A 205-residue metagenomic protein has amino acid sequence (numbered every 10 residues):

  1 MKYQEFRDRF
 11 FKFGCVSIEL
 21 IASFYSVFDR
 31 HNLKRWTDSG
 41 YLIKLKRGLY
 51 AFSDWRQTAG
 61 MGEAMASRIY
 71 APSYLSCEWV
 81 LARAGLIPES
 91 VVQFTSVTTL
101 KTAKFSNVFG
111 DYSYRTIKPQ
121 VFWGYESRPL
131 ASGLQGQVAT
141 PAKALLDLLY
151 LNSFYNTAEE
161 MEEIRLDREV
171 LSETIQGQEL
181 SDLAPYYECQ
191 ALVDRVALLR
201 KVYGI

Functional and structural regions predicted by a protein language model:
M1-P72, V108: Short beta-edge/loop segments at beta->alpha junctions of small alpha/beta modules that act as binding/recognition
Y3, I18, C77, P141-A142: Structural motif detector for alpha-helix initiation sites
S26, G85, Y150-F154: Hydrophobic/aromatic-lined pockets within catalytic cores
H31, L75, T140: Short, well-structured alpha-helical interface segments that form or flank functional binding sites
T37, I43-F52, G62-V121: Short gly/ser-rich loop at a beta-strand->alpha-helix junction or flexible surface loop bordering the NTP-binding
Y125-I205: Hydrophobic alpha-helical interaction segments
